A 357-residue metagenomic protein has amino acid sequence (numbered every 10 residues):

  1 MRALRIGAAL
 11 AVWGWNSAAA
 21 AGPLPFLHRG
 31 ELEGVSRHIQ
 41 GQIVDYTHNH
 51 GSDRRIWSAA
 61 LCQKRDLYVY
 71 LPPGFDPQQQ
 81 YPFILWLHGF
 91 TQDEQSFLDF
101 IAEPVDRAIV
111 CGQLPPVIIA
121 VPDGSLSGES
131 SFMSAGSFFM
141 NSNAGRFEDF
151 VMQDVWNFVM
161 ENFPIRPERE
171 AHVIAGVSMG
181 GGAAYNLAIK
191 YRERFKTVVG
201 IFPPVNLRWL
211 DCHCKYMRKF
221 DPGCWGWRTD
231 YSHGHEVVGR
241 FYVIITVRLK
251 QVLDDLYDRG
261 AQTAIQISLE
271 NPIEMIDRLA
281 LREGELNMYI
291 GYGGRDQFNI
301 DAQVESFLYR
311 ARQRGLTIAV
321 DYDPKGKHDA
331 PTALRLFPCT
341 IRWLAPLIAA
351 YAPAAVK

Functional and structural regions predicted by a protein language model:
R2-A9, N16: Sec-dependent signal peptide recognition, specifically the positively charged N-region followed immediately by
A11-G14, A21-P23: Short helical patches
A21-K357: Non-catalytic cap/lid and distal C-terminal segments of serine-dependent acyl enzymes
